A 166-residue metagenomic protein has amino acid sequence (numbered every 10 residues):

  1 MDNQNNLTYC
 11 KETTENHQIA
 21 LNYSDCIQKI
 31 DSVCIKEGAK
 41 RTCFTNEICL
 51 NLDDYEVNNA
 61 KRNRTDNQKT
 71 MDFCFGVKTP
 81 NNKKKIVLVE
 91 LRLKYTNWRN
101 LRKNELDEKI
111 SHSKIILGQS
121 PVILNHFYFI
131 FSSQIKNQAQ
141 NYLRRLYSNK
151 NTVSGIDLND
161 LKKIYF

Functional and structural regions predicted by a protein language model:
M1-N67: Acidic-basic catalytic patches of nuclease active cores, encompassing PD-(D/E)XK and other metal-cofactor nuclease
E15, L146-F166: Polybasic (Lys/Arg-rich)
R62-K78: N-terminal leader/targeting helix
R64-T65, T79-N82, G118-P121: Short, charge-rich binding segments
K69-M71, V87, N125: Residue-level detector of short, conserved catalytic/binding motifs and their immediate flanks
F73-F75, N82-T96, S113: Conserved catalytic cores of phosphodiester-cleaving nucleases, focusing on short active-site segments
G76-N81, S133-I135: Short, flexible beta-strand-to-coil junctions
K94-S148: Catalytic cores of nucleic-acid endonucleases
